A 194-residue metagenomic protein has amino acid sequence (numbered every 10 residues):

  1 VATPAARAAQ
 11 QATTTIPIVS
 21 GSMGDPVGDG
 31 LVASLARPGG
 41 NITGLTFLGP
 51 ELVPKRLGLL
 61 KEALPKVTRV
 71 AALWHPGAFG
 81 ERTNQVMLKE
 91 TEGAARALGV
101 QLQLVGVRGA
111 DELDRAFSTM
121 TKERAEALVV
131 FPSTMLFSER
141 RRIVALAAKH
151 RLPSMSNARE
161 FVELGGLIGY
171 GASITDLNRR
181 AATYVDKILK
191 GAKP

Functional and structural regions predicted by a protein language model:
V1-P194: Short hydrophobic alpha-helices and adjacent helix-cap/hinge residues
